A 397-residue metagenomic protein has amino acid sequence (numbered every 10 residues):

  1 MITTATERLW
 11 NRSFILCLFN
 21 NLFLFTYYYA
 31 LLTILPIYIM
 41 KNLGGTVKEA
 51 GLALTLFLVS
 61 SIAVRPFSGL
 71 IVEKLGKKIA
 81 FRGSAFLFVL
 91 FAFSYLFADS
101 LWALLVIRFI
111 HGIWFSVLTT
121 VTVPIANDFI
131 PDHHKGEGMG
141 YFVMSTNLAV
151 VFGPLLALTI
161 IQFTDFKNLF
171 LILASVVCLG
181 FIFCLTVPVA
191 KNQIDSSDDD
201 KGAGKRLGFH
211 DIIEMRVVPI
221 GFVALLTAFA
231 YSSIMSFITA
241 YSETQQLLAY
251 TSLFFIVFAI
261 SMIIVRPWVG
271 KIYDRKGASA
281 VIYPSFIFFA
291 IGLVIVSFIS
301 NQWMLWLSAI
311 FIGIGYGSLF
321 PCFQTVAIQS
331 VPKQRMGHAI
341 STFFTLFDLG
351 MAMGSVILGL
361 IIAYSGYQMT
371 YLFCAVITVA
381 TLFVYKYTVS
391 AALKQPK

Functional and structural regions predicted by a protein language model:
M1-W10, V189-G221: Juxtamembrane intracellular "pre-TM" segments in multi-pass secondary transporters
R12-L43, K48-G51, Y231-Y241: Helix-loop boundary and gating motifs at the non-cytosolic
L58-P66, V150-V151, A259-P267, M351-A352: Residue-level signature of mid-helix packing/kink "hotspots" within the transmembrane helices of 12-pass Major
V64-G76, R266-G277: Helix-to-loop junctions at the C-terminal end of transmembrane segments in multipass secondary transporters
I79-F93, A280-I295: Structural signature of the two symmetry-related core transmembrane helices
F109-S145: Cytoplasmic helix-loop-helix junction between adjacent transmembrane helices in 12-TM secondary transporters
F142-T186: Helix-loop-helix hairpin linking two adjacent transmembrane segments in secondary transporters
A174-S197, V384-T388: C-terminal membrane-cytosol helix-exit motif in multi-pass small-molecule transporters
